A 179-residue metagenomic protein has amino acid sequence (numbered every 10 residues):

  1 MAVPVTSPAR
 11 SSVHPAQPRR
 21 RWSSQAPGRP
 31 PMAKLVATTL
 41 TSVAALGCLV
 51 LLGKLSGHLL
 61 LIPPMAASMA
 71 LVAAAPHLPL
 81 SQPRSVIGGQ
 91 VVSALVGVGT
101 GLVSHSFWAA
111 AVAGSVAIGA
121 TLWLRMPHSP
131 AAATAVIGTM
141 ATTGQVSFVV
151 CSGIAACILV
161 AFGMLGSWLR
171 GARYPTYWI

Functional and structural regions predicted by a protein language model:
M1-V91, L95-G99, V103-A111, A141-I179: Alpha-helical transmembrane segments and their membrane-interface boundaries that form or gate the permeation pathway
A45, M65, G114, P130-A135: Hydrophobic alpha-helical segments
S68-A70, S115-G119, T134-G138: Hydrophobic transmembrane alpha-helices of multi-pass, membrane-embedded glycosylation machinery
S104-S129: Internal alpha-helical transmembrane segments of multi-pass membrane proteins
M126-P127, A132-V149: Membrane-helix boundary connector in multi-pass membrane proteins
